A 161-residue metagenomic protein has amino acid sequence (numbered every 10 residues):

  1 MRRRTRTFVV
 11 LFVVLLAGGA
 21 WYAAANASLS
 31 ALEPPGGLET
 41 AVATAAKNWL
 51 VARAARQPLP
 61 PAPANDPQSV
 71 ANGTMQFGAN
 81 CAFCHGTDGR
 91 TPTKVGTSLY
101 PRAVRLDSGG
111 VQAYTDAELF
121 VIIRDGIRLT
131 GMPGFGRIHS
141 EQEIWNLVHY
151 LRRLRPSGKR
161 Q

Functional and structural regions predicted by a protein language model:
R2-A71, G136-Y150: Periplasmic c-type cytochrome electron-transfer domains
A31-K47, G78-T87, L106-Y114: Phosphate-binding glycine-rich loops and adjacent basic patches that engage nucleotide phosphates, nucleic-acid
D66-R90, L119: Sequence/structural segment immediately N-terminal to covalent heme-attachment motifs in c-type and related
H85, R152-R155: Protein kinase-like catalytic domain
G89, R128, R155-K159: Activation segment of ePK-like protein kinases, specifically the conserved APE
K94-V95: Winged-helix/helix-turn-helix nucleic-acid-interaction surface
S98-R152: Extracytoplasmic electron-transfer domains, predominantly the class I c-type cytochrome c fold
G134-G136, G158-Q161: Surface-exposed patches in mature extracellular/periplasmic domains of secreted proteins
